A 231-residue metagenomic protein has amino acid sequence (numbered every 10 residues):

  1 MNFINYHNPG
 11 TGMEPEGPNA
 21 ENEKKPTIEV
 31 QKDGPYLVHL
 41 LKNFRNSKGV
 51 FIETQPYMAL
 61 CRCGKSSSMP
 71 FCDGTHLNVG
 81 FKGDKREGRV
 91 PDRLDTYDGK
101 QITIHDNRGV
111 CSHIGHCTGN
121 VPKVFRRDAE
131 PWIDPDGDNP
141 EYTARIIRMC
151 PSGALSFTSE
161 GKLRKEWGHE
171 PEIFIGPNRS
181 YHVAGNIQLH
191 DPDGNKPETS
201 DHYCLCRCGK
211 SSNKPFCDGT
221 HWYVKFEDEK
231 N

Functional and structural regions predicted by a protein language model:
I4-G10, E21-E23, A59, S68 (+3 more regions): N-terminal targeting segments with Sec-dependent signals, encompassing both cleavable signal peptides and non-cleavable
G10-G34, H39-K42, K165-I175, A184-N186: Short helix-coil boundary/hinge micro-motifs
P15, H76-R93, R126-P140, L163-E170 (+1 more regions): Short cysteine/histidine-rich metal-coordination sites, predominantly Zn2+-binding motifs
P35-V50, T54-A59, G115-N120, H182: A short, structured beta-strand/loop element
Y36-V38, M58-C61, P70-C72, L155 (+3 more regions): Short, structured motif recognition centered on aromatic/hydrophobic residues
G49-R62, D92-H113, V124-R148, E160-E166 (+2 more regions): Ferredoxin-like iron-sulfur electron-transfer modules
G64-S66, G209-S211: Short gly/acidic/polar-rich coil/turn motifs that serve as flexible hinges in modular proteins
M69-G80, S112-E130, R145-G161, K214-V224: Iron-sulfur cluster-binding cysteine motifs and their immediate structural context in ferredoxin-like electron-transfer
